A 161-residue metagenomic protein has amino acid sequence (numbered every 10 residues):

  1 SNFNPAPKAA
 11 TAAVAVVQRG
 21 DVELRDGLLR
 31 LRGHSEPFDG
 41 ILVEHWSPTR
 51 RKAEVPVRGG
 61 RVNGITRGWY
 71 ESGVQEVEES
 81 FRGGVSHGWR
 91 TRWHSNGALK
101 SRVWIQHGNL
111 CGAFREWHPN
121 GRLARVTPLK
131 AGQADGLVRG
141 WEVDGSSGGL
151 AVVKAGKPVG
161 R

Functional and structural regions predicted by a protein language model:
S1-R161: Glycine/tyrosine- and acidic-biased, solvent-exposed loop/turn segments at the edges of beta-strands
